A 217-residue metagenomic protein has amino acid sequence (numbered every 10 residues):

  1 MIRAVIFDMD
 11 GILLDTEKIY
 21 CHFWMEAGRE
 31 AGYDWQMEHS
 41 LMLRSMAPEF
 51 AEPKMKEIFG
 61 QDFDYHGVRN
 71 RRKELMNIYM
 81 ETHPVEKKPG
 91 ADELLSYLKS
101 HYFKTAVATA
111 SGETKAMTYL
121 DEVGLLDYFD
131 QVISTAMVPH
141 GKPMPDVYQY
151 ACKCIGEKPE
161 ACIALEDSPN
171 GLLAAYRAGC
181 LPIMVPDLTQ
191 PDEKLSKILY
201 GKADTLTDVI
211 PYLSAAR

Functional and structural regions predicted by a protein language model:
M1-R3, S96-K99, G112-R217: Asp-based, Mg2+/Mn2+-dependent phosphohydrolase catalytic module
I2-E93, Y97, H101: N-terminal helical cap/lid subdomain that shapes the substrate entry/recognition surface in HAD-like hydrolases
D8, I12, T109, D167: Conserved G/P- and acidic residue-centered "switch" motifs that form tight phosphate/ATP-binding loops in soluble
M9, L43, K104, P139 (+1 more regions): Short glycine/serine/threonine-biased micro-segments
L13, K87, T105, H140 (+1 more regions): Conserved SAM-binding loop
D34, K104, L181: Residue-level detector of anion-binding/catalytic polar loops
A106-V107, M184: Hydrophobic beta-strand core positions in alpha/beta domains
